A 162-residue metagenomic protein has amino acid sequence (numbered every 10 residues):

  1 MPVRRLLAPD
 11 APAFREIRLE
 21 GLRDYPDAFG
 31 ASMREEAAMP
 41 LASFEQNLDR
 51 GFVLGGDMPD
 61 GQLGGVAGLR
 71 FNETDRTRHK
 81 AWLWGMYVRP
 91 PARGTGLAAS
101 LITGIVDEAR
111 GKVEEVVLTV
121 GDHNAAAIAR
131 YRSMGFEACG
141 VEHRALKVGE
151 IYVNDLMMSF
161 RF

Functional and structural regions predicted by a protein language model:
A8-A11, R15-E16, E20-P91, I102-E108 (+1 more regions): Acetyl-CoA-dependent GNAT
A13, W82, E115, A126 (+1 more regions): Amphipathic alpha-helical recognition patches that constitute DNA-binding helices
G61-G65, A126, Y152: Glycine-rich acetyl-CoA-binding "A-motif" of GNAT/NAT acetyltransferases
R76-T77, G85, R89-T103, G121-A129 (+1 more regions): Conserved glycine-rich acetyl-CoA-binding loop
A109-T119: Conserved GNAT acetyl-CoA-binding A-motif
V117-G121, R132, E137-V153: Conserved catalytic-core motifs of GNAT/GCN5-like acyltransferases
